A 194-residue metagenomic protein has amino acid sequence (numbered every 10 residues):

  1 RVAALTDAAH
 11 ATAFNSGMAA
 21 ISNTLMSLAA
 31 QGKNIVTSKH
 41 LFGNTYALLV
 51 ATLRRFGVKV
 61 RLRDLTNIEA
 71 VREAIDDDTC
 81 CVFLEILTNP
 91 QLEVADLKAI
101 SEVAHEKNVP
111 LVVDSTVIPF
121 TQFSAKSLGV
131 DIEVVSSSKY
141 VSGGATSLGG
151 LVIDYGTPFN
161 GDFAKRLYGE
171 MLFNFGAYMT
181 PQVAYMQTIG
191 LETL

Functional and structural regions predicted by a protein language model:
R1-T6: Aromatic- and Gly/Pro-rich amphipathic surface segment
H10-L194: Conserved PLP-enzyme active-site core in the AAT-like
